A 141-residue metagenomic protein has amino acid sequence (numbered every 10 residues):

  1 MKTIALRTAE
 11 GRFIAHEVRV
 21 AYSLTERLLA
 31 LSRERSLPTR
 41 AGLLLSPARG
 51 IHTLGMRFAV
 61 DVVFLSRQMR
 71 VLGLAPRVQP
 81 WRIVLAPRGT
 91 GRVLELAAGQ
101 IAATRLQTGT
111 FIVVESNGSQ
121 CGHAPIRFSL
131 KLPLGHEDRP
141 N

Functional and structural regions predicted by a protein language model:
M1-N141: Compact, glycine-rich, soluble single-domain proteins
